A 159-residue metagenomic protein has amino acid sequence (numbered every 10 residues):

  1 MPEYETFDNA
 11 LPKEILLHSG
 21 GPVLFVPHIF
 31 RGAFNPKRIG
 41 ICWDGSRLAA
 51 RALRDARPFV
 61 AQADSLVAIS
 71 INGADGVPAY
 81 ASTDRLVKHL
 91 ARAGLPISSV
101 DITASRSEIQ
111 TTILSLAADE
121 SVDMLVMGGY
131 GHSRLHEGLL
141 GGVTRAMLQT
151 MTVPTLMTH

Functional and structural regions predicted by a protein language model:
M1-I69, T150-H159: Intrinsically disordered or low-complexity boundary/linker segments at protein termini and domain junctions
P2-E3, V77, A104: Residue-level marker of alpha-helix boundaries and capping positions
E3, N72-A74, G131-S133: A short, flexible beta-alpha/helix-coil linker loop
N9-L11, A81-D84, L114, L139-T144: Charged helix-capping and loop-helix junction motifs
E14, P58, R85-K88, S115 (+1 more regions): Alpha-helical scaffolding segments of alpha/beta enzyme cores, especially the outer helices of TIM-barrel or partial
P36-K37, A52, V77-S82, Q110-T112 (+1 more regions): Short, well-ordered secondary-structure micro-motifs
G45-P96, V100: Redox- and metal-dependent alpha/beta enzyme cores, enriched for Fe-S-associated oxidoreductases and cofactor-handling
R92-L125, G129-H136, R145, V153: Structural beta-alpha unit
